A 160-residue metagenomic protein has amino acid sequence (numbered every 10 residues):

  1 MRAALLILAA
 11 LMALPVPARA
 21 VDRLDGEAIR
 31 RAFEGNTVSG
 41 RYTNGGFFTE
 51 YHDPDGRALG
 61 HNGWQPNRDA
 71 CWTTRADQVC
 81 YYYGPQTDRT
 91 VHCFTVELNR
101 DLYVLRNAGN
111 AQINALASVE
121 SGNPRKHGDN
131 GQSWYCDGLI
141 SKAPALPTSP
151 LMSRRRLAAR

Functional and structural regions predicted by a protein language model:
A4-A13: Bacterial N-terminal signal peptides
V16-D69, Y81-R160: Lipid interaction determinants
R75-V79: Short, conserved beta-turn/loop elements at beta-strand boundaries and strand-helix junctions
